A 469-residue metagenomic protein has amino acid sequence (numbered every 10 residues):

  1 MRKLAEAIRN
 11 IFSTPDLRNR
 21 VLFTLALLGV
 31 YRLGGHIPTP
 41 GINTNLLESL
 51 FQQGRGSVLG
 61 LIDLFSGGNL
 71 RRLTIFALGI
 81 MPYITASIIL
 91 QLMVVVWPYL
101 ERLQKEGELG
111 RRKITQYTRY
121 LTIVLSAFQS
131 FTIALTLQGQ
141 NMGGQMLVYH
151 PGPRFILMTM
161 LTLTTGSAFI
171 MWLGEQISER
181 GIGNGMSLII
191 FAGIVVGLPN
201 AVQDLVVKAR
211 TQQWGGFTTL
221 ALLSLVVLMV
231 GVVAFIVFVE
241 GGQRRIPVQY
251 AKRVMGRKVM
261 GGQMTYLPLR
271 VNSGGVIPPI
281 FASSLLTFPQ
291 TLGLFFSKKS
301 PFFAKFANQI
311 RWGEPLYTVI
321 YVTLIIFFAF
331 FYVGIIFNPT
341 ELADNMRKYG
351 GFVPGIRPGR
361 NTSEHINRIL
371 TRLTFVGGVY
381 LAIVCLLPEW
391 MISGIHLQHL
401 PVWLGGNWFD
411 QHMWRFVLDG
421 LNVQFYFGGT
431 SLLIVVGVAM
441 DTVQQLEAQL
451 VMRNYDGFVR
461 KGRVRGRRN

Functional and structural regions predicted by a protein language model:
M1-Q104, L109-N469: N-terminal cationic and glycine-rich segments that engage phosphates or anionic surfaces
